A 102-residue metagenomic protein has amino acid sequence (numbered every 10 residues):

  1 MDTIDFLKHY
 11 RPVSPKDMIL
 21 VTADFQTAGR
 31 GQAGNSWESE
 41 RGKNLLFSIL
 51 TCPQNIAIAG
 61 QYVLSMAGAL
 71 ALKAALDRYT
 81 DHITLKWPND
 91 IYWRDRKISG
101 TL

Functional and structural regions predicted by a protein language model:
M1-R78, S99: N-terminal lobe of the biotin/lipoate ligase/transferase fold
L85-W93: Glycine- and Gly-Pro-enriched alpha-helical subdomains that act as flexible, kink-prone "lid/hinge" or packing modules
Y92-L102: Acidic/histidine-rich catalytic neighborhood of metal-dependent amide-processing enzymes
